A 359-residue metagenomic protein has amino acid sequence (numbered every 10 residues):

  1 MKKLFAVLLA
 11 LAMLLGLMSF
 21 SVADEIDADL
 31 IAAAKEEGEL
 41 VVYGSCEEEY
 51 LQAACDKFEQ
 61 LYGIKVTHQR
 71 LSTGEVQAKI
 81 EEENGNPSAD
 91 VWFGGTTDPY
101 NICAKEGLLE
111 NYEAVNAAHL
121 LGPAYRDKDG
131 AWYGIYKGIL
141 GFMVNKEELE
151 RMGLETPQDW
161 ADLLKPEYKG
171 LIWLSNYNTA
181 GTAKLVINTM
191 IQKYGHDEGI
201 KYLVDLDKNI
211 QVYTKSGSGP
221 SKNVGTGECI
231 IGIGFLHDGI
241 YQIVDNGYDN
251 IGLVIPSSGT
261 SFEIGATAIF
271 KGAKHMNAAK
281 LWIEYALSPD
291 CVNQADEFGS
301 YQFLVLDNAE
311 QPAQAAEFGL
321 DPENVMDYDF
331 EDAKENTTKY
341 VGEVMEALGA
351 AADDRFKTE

Functional and structural regions predicted by a protein language model:
M1-E37, D354-E359: Short, low-complexity disordered leader/linker segments with a strong preference for bacterial N-terminal type II
A32, A161, S221-K222, K280 (+1 more regions): Alpha-helical segments flanking ligand/cofactor-binding loops in enzyme cores
V41-C55, T67-E83, P87-E228: Extracytoplasmic ligand-binding site segments that recognize negatively charged/polar headgroups
A54-Y62: A short alpha-helix/helix-coil micro-patch that ends at or immediately precedes a cysteine
D98-I102, I230-N250: A ligand-binding cleft/hinge motif common to bilobed small-molecule-binding domains
G138, Y202-D207, Y213-T214, G247-K271: Periplasmic-binding protein-like
T260-Y328: Mature extracytoplasmic/periplasmic domains
L320-E359: Conserved C-terminal helix/tail region of periplasmic/extracytoplasmic solute-binding proteins
